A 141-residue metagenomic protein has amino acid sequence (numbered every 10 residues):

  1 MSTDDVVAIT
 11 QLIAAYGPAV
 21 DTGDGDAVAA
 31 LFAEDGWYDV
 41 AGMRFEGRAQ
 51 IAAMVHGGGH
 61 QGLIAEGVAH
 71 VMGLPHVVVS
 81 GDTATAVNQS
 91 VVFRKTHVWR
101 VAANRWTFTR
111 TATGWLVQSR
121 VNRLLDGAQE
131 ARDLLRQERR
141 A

Functional and structural regions predicted by a protein language model:
M1-E34: Short, low-complexity N-terminal intrinsically disordered segments enriched in polar/charged residues
Q11, M72, A103: Short, conserved clusters of charged catalytic residues that mark active-site and nucleotide-handling motifs
V20, F32-A33, S90-V92, V121-L124: Short beta-strand segments enriched in hydrophobic/aromatic residues within well-folded beta-rich domains
G25-S90: A solvent-exposed, acidic/Ser-Thr-rich amphipathic alpha-helical stretch
T85, V101-R132: Short beta-strand edge/turn micro-motifs at domain boundaries
V92-W99: Short, cysteine-centered beta-strand-loop-beta hairpins and adjacent loop/turn segments enriched in charged/polar
A131-A141: Extended, polar beta-sheet/loop recognition surfaces of beta-rich domains that mediate binding to diverse ligands
